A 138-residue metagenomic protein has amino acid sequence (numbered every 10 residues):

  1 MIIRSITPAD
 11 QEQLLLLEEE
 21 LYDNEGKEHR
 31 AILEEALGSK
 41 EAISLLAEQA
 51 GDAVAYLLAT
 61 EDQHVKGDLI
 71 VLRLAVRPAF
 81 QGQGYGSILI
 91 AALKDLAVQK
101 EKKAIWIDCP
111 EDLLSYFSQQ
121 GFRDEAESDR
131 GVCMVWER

Functional and structural regions predicted by a protein language model:
M1-I3: Extreme N-terminal starter segment of soluble prokaryotic enzymes
S5-G67, L72, R77: Acetyl-CoA-dependent GNAT
V65-K66, S128-V132: Short acidic/glycine-enriched loop/turn segments that link adjacent beta-strands
F80, G84-A92: Conserved acetyl-CoA pyrophosphate-binding loop and the N-cap/start of the following alpha-helix in GNAT-like
A97-C109: Conserved GNAT acetyl-CoA-binding A-motif
Q99, E111-R130: Conserved active-site alpha-helix within GNAT-family acetyltransferase domains
M134-R138: Short beta-strand-to-coil "C-cap" segments at the C-terminal boundary of structured domains/repeats, marking
